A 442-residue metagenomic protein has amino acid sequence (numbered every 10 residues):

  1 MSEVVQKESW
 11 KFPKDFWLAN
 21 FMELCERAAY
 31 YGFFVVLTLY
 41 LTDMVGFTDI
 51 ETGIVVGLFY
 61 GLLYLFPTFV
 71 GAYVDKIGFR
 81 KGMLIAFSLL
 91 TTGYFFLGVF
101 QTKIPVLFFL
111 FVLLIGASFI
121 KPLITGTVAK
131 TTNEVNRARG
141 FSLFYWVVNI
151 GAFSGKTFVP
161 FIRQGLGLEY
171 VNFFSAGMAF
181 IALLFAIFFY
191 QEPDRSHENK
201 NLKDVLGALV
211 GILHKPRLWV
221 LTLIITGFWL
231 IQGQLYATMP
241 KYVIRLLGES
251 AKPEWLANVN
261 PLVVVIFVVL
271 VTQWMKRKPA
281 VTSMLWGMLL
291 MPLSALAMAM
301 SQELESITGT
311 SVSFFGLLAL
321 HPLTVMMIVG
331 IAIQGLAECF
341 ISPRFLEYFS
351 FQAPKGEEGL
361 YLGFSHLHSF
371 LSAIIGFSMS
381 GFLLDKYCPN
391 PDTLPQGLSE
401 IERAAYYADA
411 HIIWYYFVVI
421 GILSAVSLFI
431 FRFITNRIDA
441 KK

Functional and structural regions predicted by a protein language model:
S2-P13, R195-T222: Juxtamembrane intracellular "pre-TM" segments in multi-pass secondary transporters
V35-E51, A237-E254: Short amphipathic helix-loop junctions that connect adjacent transmembrane helices in Major Facilitator Superfamily/SLC
G57-A72, N258-V271: Central cavity-lining transmembrane alpha-helices of secondary-active solute carriers, predominantly the Major
S88-T102, L289-A319: C-terminal ends and interior cores of transmembrane alpha-helices in multi-pass membrane transporters/permeases
F119-N133, V243, F340-P354: Intracellular juxtamembrane helix-capping segments at the cytosolic ends of symmetry-related transmembrane helices
A138-R163, M178-A179, N260, S365-S380: Glycine-rich segments within core transmembrane alpha-helices of 12-TM secondary carriers
E169-F188, Y407-I430: Symmetry-related core transmembrane helices of the 12-TM Major Facilitator Superfamily/SLC fold
